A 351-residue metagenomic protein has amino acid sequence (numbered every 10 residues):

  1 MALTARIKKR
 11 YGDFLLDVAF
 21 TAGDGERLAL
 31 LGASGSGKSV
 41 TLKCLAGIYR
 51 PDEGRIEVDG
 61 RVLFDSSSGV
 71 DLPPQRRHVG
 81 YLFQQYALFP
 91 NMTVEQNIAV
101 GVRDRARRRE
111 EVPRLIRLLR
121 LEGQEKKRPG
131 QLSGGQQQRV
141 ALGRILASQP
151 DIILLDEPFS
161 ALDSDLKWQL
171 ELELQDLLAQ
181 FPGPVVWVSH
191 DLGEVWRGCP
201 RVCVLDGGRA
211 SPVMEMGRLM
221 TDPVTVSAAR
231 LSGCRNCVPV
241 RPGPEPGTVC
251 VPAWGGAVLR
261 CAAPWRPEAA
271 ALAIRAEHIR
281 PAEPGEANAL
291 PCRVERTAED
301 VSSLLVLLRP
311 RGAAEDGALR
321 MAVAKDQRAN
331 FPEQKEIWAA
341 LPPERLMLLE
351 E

Functional and structural regions predicted by a protein language model:
R6-R27, L31-A33, S39, C44-R50 (+2 more regions): Non-catalytic connector elements of ABC transporters
A29, D71-P73, R77-A87, V186: ABC nucleotide-binding domain signature
Y49-R50, E57, R103: A position-specific signal in ABC ATPase nucleotide-binding domains
G54-S66: Conserved ABC transporter NBD signature motif
H78, Q84, T93-S227: ABC ATPase nucleotide-binding domains
M220-G243, A273: C-terminal boundary and immediately downstream tail of ABC-type ATPase nucleotide-binding domains
